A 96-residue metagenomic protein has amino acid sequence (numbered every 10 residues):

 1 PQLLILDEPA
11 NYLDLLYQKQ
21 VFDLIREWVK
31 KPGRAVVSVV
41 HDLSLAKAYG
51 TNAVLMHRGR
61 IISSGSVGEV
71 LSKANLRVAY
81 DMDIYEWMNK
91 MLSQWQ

Functional and structural regions predicted by a protein language model:
L4-E8: Catalytic Walker B motif of ABC-type/P-loop ATPase nucleotide-binding domains
L15-Y17: Helix N-cap at the start of a conserved alpha-helix in ABC-type nucleotide-binding domains
K19-K31: Helical segment within the ABC ATPase nucleotide-binding domain
V40-H41: H-loop/switch region of ABC-family ATPase nucleotide-binding domains
A46-A48: A short, surface-exposed alpha-helical micro-motif characterized by mixed small hydrophobic and charged/polar residues
S64-G65: ABC ATPase "signature
K73-Q96: ABC ATPase nucleotide-binding domains
